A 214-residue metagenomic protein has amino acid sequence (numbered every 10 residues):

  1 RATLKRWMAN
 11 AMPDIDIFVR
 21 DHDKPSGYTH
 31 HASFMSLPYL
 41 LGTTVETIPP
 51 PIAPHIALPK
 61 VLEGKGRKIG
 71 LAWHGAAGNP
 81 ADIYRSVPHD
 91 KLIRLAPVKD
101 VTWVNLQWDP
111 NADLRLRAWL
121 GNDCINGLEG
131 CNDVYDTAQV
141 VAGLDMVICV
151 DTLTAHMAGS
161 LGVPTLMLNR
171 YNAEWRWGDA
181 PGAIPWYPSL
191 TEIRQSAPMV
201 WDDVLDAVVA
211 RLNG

Functional and structural regions predicted by a protein language model:
R1-G214: Catalytic machinery of carbohydrate-active enzymes, primarily nucleotide-sugar-dependent glycosyltransferases
